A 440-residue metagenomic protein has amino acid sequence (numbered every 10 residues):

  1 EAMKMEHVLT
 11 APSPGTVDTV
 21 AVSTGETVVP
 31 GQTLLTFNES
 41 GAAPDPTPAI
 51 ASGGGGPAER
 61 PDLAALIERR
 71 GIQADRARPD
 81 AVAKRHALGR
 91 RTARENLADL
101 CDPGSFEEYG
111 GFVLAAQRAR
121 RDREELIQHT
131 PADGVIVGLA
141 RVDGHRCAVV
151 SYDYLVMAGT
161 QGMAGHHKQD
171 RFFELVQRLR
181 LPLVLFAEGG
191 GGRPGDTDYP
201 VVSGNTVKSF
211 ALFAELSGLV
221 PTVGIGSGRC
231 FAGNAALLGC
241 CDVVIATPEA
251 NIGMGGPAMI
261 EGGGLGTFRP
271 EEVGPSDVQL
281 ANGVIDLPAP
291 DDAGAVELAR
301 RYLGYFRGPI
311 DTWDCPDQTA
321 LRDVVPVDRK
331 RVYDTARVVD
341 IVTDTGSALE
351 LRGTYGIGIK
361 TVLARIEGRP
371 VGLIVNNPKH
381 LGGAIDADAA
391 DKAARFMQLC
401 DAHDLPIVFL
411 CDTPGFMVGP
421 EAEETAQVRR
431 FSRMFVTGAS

Functional and structural regions predicted by a protein language model:
E1, V22-V28: Acidic, glycine-anchored pre-beta loop/turn
E1-P14, F213-A214: Short beta-strand-turn/beta-hairpin segments enriched in glycine/proline and small hydrophobics that form edge-strand
M3-L9, V29, N38-A49, G253: Short, Lys/Arg- and Gly-enriched loop/turn segments at beta-strand edges
A11, T27, T36-F37, A246: A short hydrophobic beta-strand position within the conserved nucleotide-binding domain
S13, T19-S23: Short histidine-centered loop motifs in beta-beta connectors
D18-V20, T33-F37: Extracellular LysM carbohydrate-binding repeats and other cell-envelope/extracellular binding modules
T27, T33, P370: Glycine-rich acetyl-CoA-binding "A-motif" of GNAT/NAT acetyltransferases
T47-S440: Ligand-binding clefts of soluble mixed alpha/beta catalytic domains
